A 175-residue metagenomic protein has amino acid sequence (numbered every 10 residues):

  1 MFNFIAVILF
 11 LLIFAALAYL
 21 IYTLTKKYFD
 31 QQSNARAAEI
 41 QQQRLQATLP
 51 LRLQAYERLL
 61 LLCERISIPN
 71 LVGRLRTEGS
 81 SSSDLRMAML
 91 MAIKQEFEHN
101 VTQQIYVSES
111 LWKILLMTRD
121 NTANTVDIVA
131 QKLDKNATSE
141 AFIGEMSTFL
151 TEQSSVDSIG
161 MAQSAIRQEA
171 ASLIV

Functional and structural regions predicted by a protein language model:
M1-L12: Feature marks short, highly hydrophobic, charge-poor N-terminal signal-anchor/signal peptide-like helices that anchor
I5, A18-Y22, K26-V175: Conserved non-transmembrane functional hotspots
A15: Short terminal or interdomain "cap/linker" segment that borders an active site or interface and mediates
